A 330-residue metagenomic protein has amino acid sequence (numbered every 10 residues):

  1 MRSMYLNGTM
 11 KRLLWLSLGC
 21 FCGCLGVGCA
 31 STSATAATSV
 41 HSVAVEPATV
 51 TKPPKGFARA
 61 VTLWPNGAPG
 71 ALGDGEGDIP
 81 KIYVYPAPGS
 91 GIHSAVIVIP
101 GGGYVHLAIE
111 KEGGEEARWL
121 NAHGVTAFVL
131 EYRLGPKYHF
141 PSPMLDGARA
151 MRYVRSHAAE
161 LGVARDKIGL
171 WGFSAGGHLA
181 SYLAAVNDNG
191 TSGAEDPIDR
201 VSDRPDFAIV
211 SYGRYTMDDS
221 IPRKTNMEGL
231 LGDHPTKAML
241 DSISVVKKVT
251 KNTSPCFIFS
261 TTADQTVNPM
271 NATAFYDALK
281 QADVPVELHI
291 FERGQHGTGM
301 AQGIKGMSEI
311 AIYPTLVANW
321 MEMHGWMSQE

Functional and structural regions predicted by a protein language model:
V40-S90: N-terminal cap/lid segment of alpha/beta-hydrolase-fold proteins
N66, G213-K248, S254, Q281: Mobile cap/lid helix-loop segments that gate and shape the active-site cleft of serine hydrolases
Y85, F259, P269, T273-E330: C-terminal catalytic histidine-bearing segment of alpha/beta-hydrolase fold enzymes
H93-G101: Short beta-strand element of the alpha/beta-hydrolase
P100-V105, T262: Active-site glycine-rich loops that stabilize anionic/oxyanionic intermediates across multiple enzyme folds
A108-E110, G114-E116, F128-R165, I304-I310: Catalytic nucleophile-loop/oxyanion-hole region of alpha/beta-hydrolase and closely related hydrolase-like folds
R149-P222, L240-D241: Primarily recognizes the serine-hydrolase "nucleophile elbow" in alpha/beta-hydrolase and SGNH/GDSL folds
I258-S260, D264: Short beta-strand/loop motif that positions the catalytic acidic residue of the alpha/beta-hydrolase fold
